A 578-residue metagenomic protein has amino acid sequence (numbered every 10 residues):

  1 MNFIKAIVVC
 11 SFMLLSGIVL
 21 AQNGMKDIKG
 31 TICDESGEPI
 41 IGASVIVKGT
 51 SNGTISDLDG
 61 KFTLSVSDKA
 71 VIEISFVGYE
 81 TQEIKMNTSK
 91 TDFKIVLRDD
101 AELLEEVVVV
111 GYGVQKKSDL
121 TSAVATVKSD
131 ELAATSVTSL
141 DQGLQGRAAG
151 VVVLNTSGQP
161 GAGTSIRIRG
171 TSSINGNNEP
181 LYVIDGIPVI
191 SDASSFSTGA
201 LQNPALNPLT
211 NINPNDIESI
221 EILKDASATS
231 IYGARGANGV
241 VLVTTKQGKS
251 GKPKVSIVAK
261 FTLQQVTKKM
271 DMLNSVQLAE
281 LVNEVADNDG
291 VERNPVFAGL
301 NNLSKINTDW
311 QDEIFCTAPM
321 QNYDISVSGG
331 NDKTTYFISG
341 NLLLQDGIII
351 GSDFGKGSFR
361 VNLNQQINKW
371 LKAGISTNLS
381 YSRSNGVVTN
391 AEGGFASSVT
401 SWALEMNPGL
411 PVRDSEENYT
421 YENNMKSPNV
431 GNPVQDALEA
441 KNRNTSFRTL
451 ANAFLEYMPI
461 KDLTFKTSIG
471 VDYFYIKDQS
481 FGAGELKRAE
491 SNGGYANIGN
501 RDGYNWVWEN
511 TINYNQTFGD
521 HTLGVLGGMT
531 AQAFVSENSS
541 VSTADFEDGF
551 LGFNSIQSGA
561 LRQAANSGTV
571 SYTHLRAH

Functional and structural regions predicted by a protein language model:
M1-C10, L14-V361, Q365-S380, L450-A451 (+1 more regions): Short, small/polar-rich motifs associated with maturation and membrane association, primarily at protein termini
V109, H574-H578: Cys/His-enriched low-complexity segments
G176-E179, I184, I190, S195 (+5 more regions): Surface-exposed loop/interface segments of Gram-negative outer-membrane beta-barrel transport/assembly proteins
V241, L455, L575-R576: Conserved catalytic-core segments centered on acid/base and nucleophilic motifs
D462: Active-site and adjacent substrate-binding regions of carbohydrate-active enzymes
